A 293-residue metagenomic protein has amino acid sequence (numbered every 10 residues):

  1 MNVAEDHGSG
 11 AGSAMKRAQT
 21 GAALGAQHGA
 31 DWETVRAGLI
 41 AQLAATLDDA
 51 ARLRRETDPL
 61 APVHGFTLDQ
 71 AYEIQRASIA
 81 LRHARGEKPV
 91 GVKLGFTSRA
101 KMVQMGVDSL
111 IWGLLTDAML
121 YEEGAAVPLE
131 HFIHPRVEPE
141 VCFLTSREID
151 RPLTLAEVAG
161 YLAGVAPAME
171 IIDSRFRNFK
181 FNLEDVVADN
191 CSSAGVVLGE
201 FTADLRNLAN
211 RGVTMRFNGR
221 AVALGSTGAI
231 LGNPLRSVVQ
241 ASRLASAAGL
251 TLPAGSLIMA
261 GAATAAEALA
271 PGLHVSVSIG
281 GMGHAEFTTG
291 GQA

Functional and structural regions predicted by a protein language model:
M1-V35: Intrinsically disordered, low-complexity terminal tails and inter-domain linkers enriched for S/T/G/P/D/E
W32-N233, A247, A270, H274 (+1 more regions): Catalytic-core "active-site belt" of small-molecule-metabolizing enzymes, emphasizing His/Asp/Glu-rich regions
F217-N218, A260, G280: Short strand-turn-strand beta-turns centered on an Asx-Gly dipeptide
V238-A266: A conserved acidic, glycine/proline-rich C-terminal tail/linker
A263-E267, G281-H284: Short, charged beta-turn/beta-strand-edge "cap" motif at the junction between a beta-strand and an adjacent loop
V277: Carbohydrate-binding surfaces in secreted/extracellular proteins
